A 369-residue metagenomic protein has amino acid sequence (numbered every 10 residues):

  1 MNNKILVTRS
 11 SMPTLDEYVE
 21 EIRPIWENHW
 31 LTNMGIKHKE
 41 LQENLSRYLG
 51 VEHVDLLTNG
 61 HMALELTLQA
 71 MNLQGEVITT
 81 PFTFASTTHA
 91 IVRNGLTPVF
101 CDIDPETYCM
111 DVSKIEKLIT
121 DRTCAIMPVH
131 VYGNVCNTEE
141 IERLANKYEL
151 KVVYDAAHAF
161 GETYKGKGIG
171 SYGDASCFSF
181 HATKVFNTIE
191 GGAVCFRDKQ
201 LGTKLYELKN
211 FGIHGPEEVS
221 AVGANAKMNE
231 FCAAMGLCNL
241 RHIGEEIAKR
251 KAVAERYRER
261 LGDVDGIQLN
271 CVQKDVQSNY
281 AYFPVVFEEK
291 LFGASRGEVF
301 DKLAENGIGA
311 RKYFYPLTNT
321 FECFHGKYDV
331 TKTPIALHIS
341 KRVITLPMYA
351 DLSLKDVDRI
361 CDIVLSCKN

Functional and structural regions predicted by a protein language model:
M1-L31, P347: N-terminal "arm"/small-domain region of PLP-dependent enzymes with the aminotransferase-like
W30, M34-E76, F82, H89-N94 (+2 more regions): Phosphate-binding glycine-rich loop
I36-N44, Y48-V54, S113, A125-V129 (+3 more regions): PLP-dependent aminotransferase class I/II
D55, I78, V99, V152-V153 (+3 more regions): Structural detector of well-ordered beta-strand residues that form the stable sheet scaffold of enzyme domains
N59, I103, V131, A182 (+2 more regions): Short, conserved catalytic or interaction motifs in soluble domains
Q69-A156, T163: PLP-dependent aminotransferase-like
Y154-T188, G215-S220, Q268: Conserved active-site segment immediately N-terminal to the catalytic lysine that forms the internal aldimine
S171-E207, E230-A233: Active-site PLP attachment segment
